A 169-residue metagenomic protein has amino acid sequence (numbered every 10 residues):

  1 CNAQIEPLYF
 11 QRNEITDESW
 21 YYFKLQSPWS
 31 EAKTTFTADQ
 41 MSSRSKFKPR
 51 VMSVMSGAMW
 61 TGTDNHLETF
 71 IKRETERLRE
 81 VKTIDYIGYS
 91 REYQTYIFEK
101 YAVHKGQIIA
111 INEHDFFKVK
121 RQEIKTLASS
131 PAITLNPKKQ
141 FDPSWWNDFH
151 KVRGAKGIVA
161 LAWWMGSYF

Functional and structural regions predicted by a protein language model:
C1-T126: N-terminal nucleic-acid engagement/recognition segments and initiation subdomains in replication, restriction
D115-F169: P-loop NTPase catalytic core of nucleic-acid-dependent motor ATPases
